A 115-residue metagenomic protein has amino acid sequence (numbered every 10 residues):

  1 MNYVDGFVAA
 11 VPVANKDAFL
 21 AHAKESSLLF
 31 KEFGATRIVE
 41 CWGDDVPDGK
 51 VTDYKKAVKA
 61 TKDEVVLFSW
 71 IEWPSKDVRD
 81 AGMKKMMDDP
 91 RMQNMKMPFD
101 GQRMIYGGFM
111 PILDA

Functional and structural regions predicted by a protein language model:
M1-A18, K24: Long, hydrophobic N-terminal alpha-helical segment
V4-V11, K50-M86: Short, well-ordered beta-strand segments in beta-rich or mixed alpha/beta enzyme and ligand-binding folds
D17-T36: Core segments of cupin and vicinal oxygen chelate
L20-S26, G82-P90: Short amphipathic alpha-helices in soluble, non-transmembrane regions that often serve as interface/regulatory elements
K31, A35-K62, D88-A115: Glycine-rich beta-strand-turn "strand-cap" elements at beta-sheet edges
